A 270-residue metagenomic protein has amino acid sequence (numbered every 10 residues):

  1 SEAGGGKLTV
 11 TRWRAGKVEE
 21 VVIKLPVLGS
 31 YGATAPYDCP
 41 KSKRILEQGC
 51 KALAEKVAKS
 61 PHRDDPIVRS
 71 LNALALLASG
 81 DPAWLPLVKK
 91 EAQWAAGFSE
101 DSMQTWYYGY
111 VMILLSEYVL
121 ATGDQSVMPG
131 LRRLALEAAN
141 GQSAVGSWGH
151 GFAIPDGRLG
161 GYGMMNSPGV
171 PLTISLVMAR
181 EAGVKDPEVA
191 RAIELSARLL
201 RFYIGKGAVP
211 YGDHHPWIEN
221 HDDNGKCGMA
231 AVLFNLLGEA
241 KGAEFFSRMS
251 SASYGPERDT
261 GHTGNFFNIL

Functional and structural regions predicted by a protein language model:
E2-G32: PDZ-domain C-terminal substructure recognizer with occasional recognition of PDZ-binding tails
K24-L270: Preference for long, amphipathic alpha-helical scaffolds in soluble/luminal domains and all-alpha bundles
